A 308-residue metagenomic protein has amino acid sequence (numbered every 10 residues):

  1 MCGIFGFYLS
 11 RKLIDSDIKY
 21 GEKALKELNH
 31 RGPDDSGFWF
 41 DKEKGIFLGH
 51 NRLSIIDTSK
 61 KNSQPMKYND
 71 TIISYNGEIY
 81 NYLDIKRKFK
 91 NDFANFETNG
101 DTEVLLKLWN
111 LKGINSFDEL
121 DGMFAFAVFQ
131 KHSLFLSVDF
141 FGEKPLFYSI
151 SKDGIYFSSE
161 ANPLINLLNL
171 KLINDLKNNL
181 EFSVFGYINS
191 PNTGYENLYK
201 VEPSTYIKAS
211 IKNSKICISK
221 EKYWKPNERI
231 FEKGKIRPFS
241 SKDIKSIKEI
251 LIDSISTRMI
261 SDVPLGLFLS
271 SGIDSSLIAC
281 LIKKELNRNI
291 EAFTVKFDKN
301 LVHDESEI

Functional and structural regions predicted by a protein language model:
M1-I308: Cysteine-centered catalytic environments shared across enzyme families
